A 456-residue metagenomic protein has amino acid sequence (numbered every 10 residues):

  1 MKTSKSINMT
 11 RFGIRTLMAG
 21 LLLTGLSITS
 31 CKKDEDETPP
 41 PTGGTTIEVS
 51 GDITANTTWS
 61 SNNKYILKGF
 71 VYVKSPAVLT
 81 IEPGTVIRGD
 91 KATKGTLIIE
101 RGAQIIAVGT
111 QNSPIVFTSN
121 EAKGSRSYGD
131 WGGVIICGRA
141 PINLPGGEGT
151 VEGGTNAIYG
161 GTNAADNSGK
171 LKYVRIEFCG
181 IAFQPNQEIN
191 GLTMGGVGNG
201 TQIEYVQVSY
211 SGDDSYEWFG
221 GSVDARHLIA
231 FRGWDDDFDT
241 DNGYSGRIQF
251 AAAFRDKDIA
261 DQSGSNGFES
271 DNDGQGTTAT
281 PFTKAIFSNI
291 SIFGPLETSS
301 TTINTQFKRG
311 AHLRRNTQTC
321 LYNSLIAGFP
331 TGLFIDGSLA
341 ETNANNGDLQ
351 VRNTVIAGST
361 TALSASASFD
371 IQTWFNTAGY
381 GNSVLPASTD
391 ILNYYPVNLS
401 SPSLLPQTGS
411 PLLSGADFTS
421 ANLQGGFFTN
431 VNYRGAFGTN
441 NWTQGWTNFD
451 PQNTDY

Functional and structural regions predicted by a protein language model:
M1-R15, G20-V49: Bacterial Sec-dependent N-terminal signal peptides
E37-T80, D90-G102, G109, T118-D213 (+2 more regions): Extracellular beta-rich repeat passengers
S113-P114: Glycine-rich loop(s) and the adjacent beta-strand/alpha-helix scaffold that form part
